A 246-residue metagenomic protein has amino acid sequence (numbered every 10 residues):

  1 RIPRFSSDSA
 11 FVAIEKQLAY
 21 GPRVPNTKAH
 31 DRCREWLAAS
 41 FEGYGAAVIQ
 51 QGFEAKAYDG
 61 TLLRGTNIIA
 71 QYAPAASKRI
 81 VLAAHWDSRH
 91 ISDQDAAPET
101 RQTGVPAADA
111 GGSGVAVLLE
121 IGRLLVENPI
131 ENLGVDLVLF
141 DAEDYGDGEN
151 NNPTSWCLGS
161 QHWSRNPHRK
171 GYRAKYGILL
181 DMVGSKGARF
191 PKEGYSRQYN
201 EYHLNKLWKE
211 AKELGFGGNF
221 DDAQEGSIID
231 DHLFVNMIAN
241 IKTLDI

Functional and structural regions predicted by a protein language model:
E15-A75: A non-catalytic alpha/beta surface segment that caps or lines the substrate-entry region of metallo-dependent hydrolase
V24-P25, E54-A57, A75-A76, W86-H90 (+3 more regions): Solvent-exposed loop/turn segments at secondary-structure junctions within structured extracellular/periplasmic domains
Y44-A46, A76-I80, E131-D136, Y172-Y176 (+2 more regions): Loop/turn elements at helix/coil->beta-strand transitions in domains of secreted/extracellular proteins
Q50, I69, R79-A83, A107 (+3 more regions): Structural recognition of the beta-strand scaffold that forms the well-ordered cores of secreted hydrolase catalytic
L62, Y176, V183-I246: Active-site-adjacent substrate-binding region of metalloamidase/peptidase-like peptide-processing proteins
Q102-Y202, K206: Acidic/histidine-rich catalytic neighborhood of metal-dependent amide-processing enzymes
